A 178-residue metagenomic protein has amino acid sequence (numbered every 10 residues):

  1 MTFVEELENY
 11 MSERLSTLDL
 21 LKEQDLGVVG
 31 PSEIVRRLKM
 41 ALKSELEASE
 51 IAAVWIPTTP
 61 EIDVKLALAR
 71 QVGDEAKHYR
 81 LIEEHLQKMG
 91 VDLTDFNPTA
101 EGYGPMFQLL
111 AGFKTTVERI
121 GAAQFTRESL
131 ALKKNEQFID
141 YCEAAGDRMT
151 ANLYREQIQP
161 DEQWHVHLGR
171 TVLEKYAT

Functional and structural regions predicted by a protein language model:
M1-T178: Non-heme di-metal
